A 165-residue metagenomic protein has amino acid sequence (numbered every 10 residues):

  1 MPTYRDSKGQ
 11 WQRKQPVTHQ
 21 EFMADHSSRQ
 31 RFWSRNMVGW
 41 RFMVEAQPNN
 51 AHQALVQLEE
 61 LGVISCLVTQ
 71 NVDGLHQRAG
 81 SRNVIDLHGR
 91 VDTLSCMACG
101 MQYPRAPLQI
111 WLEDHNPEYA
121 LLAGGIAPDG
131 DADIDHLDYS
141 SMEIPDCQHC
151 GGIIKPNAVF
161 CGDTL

Functional and structural regions predicted by a protein language model:
M1-L165: Conserved catalytic core of sirtuin-type NAD+-dependent deacylases
